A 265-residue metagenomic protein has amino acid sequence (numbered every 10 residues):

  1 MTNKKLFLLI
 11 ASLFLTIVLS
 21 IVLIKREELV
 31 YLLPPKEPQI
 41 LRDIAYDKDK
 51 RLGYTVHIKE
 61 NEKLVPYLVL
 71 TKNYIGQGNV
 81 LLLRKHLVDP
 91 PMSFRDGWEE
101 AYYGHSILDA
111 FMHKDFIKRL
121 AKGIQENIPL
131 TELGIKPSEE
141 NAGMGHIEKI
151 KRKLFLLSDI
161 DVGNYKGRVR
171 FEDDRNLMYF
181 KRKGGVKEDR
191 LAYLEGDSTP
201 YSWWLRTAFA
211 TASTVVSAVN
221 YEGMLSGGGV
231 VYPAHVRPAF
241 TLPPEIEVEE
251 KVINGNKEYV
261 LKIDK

Functional and structural regions predicted by a protein language model:
M1-F14: N-terminal Sec-pathway targeting helices
L6-L8, L19, G223: Intrinsically disordered, low-complexity repeat segments enriched in small/polar residues
L15-R26: Hydrophobic alpha-helical membrane-insertion segments, chiefly the h-region of N-terminal signal peptides
E28-K265: Collagenous Gly-X-Y triple-helix signature in extracellular proteins
